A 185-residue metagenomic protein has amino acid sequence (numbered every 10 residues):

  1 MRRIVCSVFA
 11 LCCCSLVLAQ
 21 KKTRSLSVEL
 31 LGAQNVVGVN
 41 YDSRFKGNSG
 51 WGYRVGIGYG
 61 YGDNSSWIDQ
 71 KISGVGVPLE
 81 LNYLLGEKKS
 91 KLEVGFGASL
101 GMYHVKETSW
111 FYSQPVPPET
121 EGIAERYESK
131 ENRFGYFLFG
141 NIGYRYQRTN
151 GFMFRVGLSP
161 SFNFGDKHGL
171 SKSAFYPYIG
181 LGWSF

Functional and structural regions predicted by a protein language model:
M1-K22, F185: Bacterial Sec-dependent N-terminal signal peptides
K21, G32-Q34, L85-K89, F185: A generic beta-sheet turn/junction motif
K21, L30-Q34, Q70-G74, S129-F137 (+1 more regions): Transmembrane beta-barrel outer-membrane domains
K21-A33, G50-D63, V156-F164: Transmembrane beta-strand segments that form the barrel wall of outer-membrane beta-barrel proteins
N40-F152, V156: Gram-negative (and chloroplast) outer-membrane scaffold detector with strong preference for beta-barrel transmembrane
S173-F185: Outer-membrane beta-barrel "beta-signal"
